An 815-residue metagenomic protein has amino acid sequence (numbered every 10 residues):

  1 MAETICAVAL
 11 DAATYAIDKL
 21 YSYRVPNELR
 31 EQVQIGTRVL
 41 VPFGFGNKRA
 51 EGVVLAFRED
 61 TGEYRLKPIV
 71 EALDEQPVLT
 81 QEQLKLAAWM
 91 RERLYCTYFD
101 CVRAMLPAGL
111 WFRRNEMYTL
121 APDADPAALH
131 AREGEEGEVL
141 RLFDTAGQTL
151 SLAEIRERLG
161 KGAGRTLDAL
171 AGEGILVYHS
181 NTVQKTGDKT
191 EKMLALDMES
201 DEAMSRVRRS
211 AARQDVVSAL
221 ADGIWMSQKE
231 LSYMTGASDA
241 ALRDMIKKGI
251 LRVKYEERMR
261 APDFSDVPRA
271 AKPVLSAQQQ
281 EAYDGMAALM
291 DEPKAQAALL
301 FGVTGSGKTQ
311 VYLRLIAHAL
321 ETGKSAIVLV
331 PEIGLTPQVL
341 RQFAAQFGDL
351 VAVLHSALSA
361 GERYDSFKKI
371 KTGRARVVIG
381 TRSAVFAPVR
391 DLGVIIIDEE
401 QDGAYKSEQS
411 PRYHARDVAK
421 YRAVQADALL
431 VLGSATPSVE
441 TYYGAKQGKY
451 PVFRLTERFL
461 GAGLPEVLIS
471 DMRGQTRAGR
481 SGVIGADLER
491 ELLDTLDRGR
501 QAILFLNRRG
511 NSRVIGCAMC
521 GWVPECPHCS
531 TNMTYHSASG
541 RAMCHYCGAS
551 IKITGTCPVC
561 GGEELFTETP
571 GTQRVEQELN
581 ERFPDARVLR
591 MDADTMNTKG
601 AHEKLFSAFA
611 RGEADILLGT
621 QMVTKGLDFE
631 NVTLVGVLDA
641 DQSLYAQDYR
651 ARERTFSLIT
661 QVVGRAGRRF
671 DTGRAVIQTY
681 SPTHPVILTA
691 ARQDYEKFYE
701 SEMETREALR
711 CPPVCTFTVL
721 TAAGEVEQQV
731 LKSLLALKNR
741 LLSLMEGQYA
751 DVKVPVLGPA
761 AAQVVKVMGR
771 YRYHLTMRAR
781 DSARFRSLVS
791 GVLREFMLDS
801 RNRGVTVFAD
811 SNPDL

Functional and structural regions predicted by a protein language model:
M1-S434, K446-A462, D497, T776 (+3 more regions): Accessory, non-ATPase domains that flank or precede helicase/AAA+ motor cores in DNA-metabolism machines
Y95-A104, V177-S180, D291, I503 (+5 more regions): Active-site phosphate-binding and catalytic loops of NTP-dependent enzymes
V177, L589, L744-A762, R803-S811: Short beta-strand elements
V267-S276, Q280, P293-L731, A760-V765 (+2 more regions): Inter-lobe coupling/hinge segments of SF2-like helicase ATPases
E696-K697, M703, L741-M745, S782 (+1 more regions): Surface-exposed amphipathic alpha-helical segments in non-transmembrane regions that serve as interaction surfaces
Q728-S743: Extracytoplasmic/periplasmic
L741-L744, V752-R784, L788-V792: C-terminal structured "cap/appendage" subdomains that terminate the fold
